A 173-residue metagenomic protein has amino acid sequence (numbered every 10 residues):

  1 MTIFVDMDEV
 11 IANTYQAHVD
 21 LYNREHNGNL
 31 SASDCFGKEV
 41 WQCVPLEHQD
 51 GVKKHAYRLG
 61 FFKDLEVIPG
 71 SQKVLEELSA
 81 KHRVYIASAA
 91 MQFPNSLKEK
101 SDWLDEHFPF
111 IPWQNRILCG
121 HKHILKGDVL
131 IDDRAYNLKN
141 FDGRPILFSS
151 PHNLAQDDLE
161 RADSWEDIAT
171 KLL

Functional and structural regions predicted by a protein language model:
M1-D50, R144: Active-site neighborhood of HAD-like aspartate-dependent phosphohydrolases
I3, L78, H123-I124: Structural alpha-helical scaffold elements that stabilize or flank donor/cofactor-binding regions in carbohydrate
C43-R58, H82-Y85: Short, basic/glycine-rich phosphate-binding loops at helix/coil junctions that contact nucleotide phosphates
F62, E66, S71-K100, L104: Substrate-recognition element of Asp-dependent hydrolases with the DxDx(T/V) motif
R83-Y85, V129, I146: A structural signal for isolated positions on well-ordered beta-strands in alpha/beta enzyme cores
V84-S96, N115, A155, E160-L173: Membrane-proximal envelope and lipid/glycan-remodeling enzymes
A87-N140: Substrate-recognition "cap/lid" segment bordering the active-site pocket of phosphatases
I131-W165: Acidic, Mg2+-coordinating phosphoryl-transfer loop and its flanking beta/alpha structural elements, shared across
